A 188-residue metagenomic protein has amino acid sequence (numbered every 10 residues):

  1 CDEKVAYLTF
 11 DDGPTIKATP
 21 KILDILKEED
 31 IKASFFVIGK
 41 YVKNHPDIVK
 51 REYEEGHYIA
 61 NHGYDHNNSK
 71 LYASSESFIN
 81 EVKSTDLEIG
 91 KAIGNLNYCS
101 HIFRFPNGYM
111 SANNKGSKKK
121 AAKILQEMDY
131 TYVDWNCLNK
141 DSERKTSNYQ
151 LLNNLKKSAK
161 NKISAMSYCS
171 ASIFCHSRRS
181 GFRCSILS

Functional and structural regions predicted by a protein language model:
C1-F78, K83-H101, F105: Active-site beta->alpha N-cap acidic-glycine motif
K43, H66-S188: Catalytic domains of cell-wall/extracellular-matrix polysaccharide-remodeling enzymes, centered on de-N-acetylation
